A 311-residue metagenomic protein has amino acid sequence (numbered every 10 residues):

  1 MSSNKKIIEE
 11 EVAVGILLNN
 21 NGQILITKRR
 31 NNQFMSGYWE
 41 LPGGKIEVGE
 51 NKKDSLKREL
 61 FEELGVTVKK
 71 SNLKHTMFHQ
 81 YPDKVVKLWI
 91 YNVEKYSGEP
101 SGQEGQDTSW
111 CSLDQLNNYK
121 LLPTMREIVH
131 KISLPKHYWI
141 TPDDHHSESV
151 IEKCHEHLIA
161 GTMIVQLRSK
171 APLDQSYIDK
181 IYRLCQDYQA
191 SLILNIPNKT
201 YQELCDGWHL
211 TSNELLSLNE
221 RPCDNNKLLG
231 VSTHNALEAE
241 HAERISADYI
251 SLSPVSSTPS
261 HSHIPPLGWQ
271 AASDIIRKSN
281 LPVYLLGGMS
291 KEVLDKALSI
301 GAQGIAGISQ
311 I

Functional and structural regions predicted by a protein language model:
S2-I24, T76: Conserved N-terminal beta-strand and adjoining loop/helix that marks the start of the Nudix/MutT-like hydrolase domain
N19, M77-E99, D114: Active-site-adjacent beta-strand/loop module that shapes the phosphate/pyrophosphate-binding cleft
Q23-E63, H75, S191-I193: Conserved Nudix-box catalytic region and its N-terminal flanking loop in Nudix hydrolases and closely related
N92, P100-S133: NUDIX/MutT-family hydrolases
P135-P142, M163-L167, L192-L194, W208-L210 (+4 more regions): Hydrophobic faces of well-ordered beta-strands that scaffold small-molecule active sites in alpha/beta enzyme cores
I178-I196, S212, E220-N235, H263-S290: Alpha-helix-loop-beta-strand connector modules within alpha/beta enzyme cores
L192-G207, H234-S246, R277-L285, M289-I311: Catalytic cores of alpha/beta
S212-R221, Y249-H263, M289-I311: Glycine-rich phosphate-binding active-site loops on the catalytic face of alpha/beta enzymes
